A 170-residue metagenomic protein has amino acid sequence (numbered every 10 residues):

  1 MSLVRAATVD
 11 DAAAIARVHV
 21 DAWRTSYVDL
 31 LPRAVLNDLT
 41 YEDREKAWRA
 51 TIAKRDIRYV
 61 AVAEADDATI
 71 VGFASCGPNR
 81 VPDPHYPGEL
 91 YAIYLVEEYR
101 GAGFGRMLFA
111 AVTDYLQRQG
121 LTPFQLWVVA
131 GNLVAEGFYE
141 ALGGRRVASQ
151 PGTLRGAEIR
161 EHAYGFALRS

Functional and structural regions predicted by a protein language model:
S2, A6-V9, V20-L30, A34-E98 (+3 more regions): Acetyl-CoA-dependent GNAT
I15: Hydrophobic pocket/interface hotspot
V18, Q119, A141-L142: Structural motif
A102: Flexible nucleotide-binding loop
L116-W127: Conserved GNAT acetyl-CoA-binding A-motif
L126-E136, T153-E158: Conserved beta-strand-loop-alpha-helix junction that forms the acyl-donor binding cleft
E140-A148: Conserved acetyl-CoA-binding loop of GNAT-fold acetyltransferases
R160-S170: Terminal substrate-recognition subdomain of acyl/acetyltransferases
